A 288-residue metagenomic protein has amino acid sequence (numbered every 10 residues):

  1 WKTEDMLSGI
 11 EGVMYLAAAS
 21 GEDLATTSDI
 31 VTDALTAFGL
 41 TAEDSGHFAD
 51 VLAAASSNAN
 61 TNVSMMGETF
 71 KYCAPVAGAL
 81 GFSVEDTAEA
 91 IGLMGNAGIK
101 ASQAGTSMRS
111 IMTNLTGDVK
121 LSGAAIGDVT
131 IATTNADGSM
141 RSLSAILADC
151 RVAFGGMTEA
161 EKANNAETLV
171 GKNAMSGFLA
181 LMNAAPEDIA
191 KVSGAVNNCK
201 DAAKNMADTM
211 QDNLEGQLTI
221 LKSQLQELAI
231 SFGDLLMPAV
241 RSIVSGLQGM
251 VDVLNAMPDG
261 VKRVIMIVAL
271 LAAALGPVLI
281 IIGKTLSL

Functional and structural regions predicted by a protein language model:
W1-D5, G9-T26, I30-H47, V51-E68 (+5 more regions): Low-complexity, glycine/alanine/serine/threonine- and acidic/polar-rich repeat/linker tracts characteristic of secreted
